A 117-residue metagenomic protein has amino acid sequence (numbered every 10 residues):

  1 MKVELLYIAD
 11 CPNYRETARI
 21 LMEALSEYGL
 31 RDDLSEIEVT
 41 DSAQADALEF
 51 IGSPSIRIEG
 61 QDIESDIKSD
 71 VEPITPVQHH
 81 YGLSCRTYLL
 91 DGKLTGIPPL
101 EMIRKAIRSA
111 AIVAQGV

Functional and structural regions predicted by a protein language model:
M1-D33, I37, S42-V117: Non-globular targeting/processing and membrane-anchoring segments
